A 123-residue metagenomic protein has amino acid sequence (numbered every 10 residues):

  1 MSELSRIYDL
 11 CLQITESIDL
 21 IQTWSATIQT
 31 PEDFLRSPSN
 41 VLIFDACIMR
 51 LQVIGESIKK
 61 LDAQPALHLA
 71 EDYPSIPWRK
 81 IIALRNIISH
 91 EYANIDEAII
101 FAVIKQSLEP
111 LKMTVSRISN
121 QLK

Functional and structural regions predicted by a protein language model:
M1-K123: Solvent-exposed interaction patches of small proteins and small membrane subunits
